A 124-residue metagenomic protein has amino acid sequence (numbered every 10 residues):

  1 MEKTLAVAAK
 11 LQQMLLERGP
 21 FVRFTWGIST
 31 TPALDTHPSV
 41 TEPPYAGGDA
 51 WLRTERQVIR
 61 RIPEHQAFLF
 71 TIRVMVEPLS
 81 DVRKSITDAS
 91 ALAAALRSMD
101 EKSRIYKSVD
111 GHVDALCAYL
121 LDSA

Functional and structural regions predicted by a protein language model:
M1-A124: Extended, well-ordered protein cores
